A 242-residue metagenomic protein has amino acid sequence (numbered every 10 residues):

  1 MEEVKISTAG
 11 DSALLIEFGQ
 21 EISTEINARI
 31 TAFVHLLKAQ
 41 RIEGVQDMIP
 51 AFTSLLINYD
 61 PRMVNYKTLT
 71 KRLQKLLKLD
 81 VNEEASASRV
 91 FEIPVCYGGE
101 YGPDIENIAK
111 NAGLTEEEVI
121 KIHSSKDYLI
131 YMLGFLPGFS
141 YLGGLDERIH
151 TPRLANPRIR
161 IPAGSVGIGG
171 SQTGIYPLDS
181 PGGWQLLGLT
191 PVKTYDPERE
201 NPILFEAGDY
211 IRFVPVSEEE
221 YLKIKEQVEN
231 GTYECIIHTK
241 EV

Functional and structural regions predicted by a protein language model:
M1-V242: Glycine-rich active-site loops that engage anionic ligands at enzyme catalytic sites
